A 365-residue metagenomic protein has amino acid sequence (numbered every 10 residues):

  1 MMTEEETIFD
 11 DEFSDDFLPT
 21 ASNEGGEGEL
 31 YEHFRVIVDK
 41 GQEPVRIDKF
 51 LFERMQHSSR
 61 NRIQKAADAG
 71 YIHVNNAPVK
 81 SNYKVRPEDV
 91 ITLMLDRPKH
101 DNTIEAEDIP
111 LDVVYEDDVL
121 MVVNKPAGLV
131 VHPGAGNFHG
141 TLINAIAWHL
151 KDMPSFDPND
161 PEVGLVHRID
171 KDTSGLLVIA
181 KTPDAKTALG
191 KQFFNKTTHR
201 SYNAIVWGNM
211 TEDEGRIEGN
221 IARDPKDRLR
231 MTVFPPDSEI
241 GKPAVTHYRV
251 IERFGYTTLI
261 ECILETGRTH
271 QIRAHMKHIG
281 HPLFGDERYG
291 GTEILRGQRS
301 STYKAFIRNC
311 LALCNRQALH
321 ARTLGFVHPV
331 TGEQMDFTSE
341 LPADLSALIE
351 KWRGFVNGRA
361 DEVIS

Functional and structural regions predicted by a protein language model:
M2-S365: RNA pseudouridine synthases
